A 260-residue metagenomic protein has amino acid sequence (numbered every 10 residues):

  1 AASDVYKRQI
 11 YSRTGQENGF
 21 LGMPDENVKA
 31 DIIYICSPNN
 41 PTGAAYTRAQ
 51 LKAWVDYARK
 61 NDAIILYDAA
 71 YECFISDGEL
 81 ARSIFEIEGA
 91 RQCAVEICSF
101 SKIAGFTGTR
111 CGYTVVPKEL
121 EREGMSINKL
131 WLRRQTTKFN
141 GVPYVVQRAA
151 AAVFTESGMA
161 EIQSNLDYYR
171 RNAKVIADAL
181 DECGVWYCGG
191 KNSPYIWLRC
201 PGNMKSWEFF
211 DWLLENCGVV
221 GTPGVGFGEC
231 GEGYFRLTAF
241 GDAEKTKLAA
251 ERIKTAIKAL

Functional and structural regions predicted by a protein language model:
A1-Y6: Short, small-residue-biased leader/transition segments that mark boundaries at the very start of proteins
Q9-I10, I65, Y187, G221: Hydrophobic beta-strand scaffold residues
I10-F85: Active-site phosphate-binding strand-loop segment of PLP-dependent enzymes
I87-D167, K174-A177, I257-K258: Conserved core segment of the aminotransferase class I/II
P117-K118, T155, R199-P201, F240-D242: Residue-level recognition of strand-loop junctions within catalytic nucleotide-signaling folds
Q147, A151, L166-A177, Y187-C200 (+1 more regions): Conserved glycine-rich beta-strand-loop-beta hairpin in the small C-terminal domain of fold type I
N203, W212-T222, G226-L260: PLP-dependent enzyme catalytic core of the Aspartate aminotransferase-like
